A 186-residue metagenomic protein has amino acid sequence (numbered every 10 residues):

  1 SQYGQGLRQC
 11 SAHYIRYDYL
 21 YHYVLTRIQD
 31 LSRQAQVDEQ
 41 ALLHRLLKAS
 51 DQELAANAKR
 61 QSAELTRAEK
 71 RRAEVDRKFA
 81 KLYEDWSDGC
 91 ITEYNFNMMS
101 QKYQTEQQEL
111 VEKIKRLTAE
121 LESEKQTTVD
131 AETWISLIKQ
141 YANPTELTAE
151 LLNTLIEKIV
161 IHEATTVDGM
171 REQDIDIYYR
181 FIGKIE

Functional and structural regions predicted by a protein language model:
S1-Q52, F181-E186: Compact Cys/His-rich, Zn2+-coordinating modules
S1-R8, V24, A55-A56, E112-I114 (+1 more regions): Short acidic (Asp/Glu) and glycine-rich catalytic loops that position anionic groups and cofactors
Q52-E69: Short, charge/polar-rich alpha-helical segments
K59, T66, E93-E186: Long, low-complexity alpha-helical segments
E69-K70, D88: Recognition helices and adjacent regulatory flanks at domain boundaries
R71-L82: Extended, amphipathic, non-transmembrane alpha-helical segments
L82-C90: Secondary-structure edge/capping motif, primarily at the C-terminal ends of alpha-helices and the immediately following
